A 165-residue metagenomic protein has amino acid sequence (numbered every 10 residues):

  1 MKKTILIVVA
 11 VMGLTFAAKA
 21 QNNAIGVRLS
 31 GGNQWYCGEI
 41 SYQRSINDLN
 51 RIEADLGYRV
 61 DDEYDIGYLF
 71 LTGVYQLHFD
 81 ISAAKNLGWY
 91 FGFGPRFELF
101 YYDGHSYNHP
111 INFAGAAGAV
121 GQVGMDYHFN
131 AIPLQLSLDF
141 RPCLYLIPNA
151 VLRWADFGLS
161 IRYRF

Functional and structural regions predicted by a protein language model:
M1-L6: Bacterial N-terminal signal peptides that target proteins for export
I7-T15: Bacterial N-terminal signal peptides
F16-A20: Sec/Tat signal peptide C-region and signal peptidase I cleavage site
Q21-N23, Q34-G38, G67-L71, L87 (+2 more regions): Residues that define the transmembrane beta-barrel architecture of outer-membrane proteins
Q21-N33, G38, N50-D62, F93-F97 (+1 more regions): Transmembrane beta-strand segments that form the barrel wall of outer-membrane beta-barrel proteins
R44-L134: Gram-negative (and chloroplast) outer-membrane scaffold detector with strong preference for beta-barrel transmembrane
I66, F129-F165: Predominantly the C-terminal beta-signal and adjacent terminal strand-loop region of outer-membrane beta-barrel
